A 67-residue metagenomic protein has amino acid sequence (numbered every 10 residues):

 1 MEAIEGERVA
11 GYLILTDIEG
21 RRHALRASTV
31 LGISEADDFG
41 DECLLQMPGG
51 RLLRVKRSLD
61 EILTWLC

Functional and structural regions predicted by a protein language model:
M1-C67: Eukaryotic intrinsically disordered, low-complexity regulatory linkers and tails enriched in Ser/Thr/Pro
